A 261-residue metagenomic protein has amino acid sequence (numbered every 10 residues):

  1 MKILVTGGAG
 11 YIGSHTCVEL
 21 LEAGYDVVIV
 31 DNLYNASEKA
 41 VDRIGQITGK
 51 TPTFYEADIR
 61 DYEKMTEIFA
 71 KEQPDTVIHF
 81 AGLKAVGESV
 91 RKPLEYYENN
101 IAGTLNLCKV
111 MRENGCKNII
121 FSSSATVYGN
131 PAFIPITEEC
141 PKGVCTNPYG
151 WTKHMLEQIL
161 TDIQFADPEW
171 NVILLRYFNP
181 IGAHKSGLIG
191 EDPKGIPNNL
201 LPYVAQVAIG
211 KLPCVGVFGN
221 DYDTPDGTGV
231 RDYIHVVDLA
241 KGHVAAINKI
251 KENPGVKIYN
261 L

Functional and structural regions predicted by a protein language model:
M1, L200, K257: Short beta-strand or tight-loop elements that sit immediately N-terminal to catalytic metal-binding acidic residues
M1-A183: N-terminal Rossmann-like NAD(P)+-binding domain of SDR-like oxidoreductases, especially those catalyzing
G24, G49, V207-K211, N253: Short loop/turn hinge sites at secondary-structure boundaries
I134, V215, Y259: Flexible, nucleotide-binding loop/lid elements of kinase catalytic cores
T161-A245: NAD(P)-dependent short-chain dehydrogenase/reductase
G242-L261: Mid/C-terminal beta-alpha module of Rossmann-like enzyme folds, strongest in SDR-family dehydrogenases/epimerases
